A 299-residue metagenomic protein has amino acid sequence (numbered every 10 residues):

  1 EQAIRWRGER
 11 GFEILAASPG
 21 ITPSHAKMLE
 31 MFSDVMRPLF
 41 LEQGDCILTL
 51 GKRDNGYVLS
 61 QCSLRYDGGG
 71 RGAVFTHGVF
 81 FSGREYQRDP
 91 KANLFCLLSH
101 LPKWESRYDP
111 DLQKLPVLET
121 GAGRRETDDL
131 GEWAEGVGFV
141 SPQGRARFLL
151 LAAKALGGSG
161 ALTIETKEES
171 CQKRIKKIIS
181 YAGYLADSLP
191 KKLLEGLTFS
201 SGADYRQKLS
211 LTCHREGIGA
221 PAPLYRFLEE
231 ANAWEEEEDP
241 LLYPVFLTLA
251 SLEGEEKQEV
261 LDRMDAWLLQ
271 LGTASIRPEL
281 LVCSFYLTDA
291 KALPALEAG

Functional and structural regions predicted by a protein language model:
E1-G299: N-terminal module detector in large eukaryotic regulators
